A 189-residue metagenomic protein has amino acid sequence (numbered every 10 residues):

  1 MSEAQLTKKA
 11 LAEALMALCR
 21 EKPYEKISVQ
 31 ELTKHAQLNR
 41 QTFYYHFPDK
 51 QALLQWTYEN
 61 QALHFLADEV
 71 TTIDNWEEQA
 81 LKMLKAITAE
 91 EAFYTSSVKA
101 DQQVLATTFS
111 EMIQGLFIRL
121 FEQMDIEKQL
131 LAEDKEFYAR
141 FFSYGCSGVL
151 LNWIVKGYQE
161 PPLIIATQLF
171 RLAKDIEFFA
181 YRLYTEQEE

Functional and structural regions predicted by a protein language model:
E3-A10: N-terminal positioning helix adjacent to the helix-turn-helix/winged-helix DNA-binding module
A10-A17, E21, H35, A52-E78 (+3 more regions): Alpha-helical structural segments
E13, W56, N60, E111 (+5 more regions): Short, residue-level hotspots on alpha-helical faces of the histone-fold and other alpha-helical interaction modules
L18-A52: Helix-turn-helix
E21, L130, K174: Cytosolic nucleotide-binding catalytic cores of signal-transduction proteins
I27-S28, T95-S97, P162: Short, hydrophobic secondary-structure boundary micro-motifs
Q103-K128, E133-G148, F178: Amphipathic alpha-helical packing segments from all-alpha helical-bundle domains
N152-E189: C-terminal peripheral helix-coil segments that are non-catalytic and often amphipathic
